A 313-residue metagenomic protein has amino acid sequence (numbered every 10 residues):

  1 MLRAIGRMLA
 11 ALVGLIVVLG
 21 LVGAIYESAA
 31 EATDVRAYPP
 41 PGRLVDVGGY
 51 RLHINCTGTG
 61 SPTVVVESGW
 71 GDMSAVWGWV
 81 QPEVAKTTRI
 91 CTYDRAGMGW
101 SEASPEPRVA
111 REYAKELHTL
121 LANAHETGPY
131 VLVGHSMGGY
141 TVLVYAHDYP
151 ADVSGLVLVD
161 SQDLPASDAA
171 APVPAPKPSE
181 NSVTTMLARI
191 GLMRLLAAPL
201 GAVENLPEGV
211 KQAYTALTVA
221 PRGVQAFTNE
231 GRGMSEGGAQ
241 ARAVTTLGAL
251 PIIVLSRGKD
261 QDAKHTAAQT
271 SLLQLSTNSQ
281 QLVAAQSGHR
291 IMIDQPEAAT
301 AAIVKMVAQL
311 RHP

Functional and structural regions predicted by a protein language model:
M1-P62, K86-T88, H125, A308-P313: Alpha/beta-hydrolase fold catalytic core
Y50, N55-W100: Conserved HGGG/HGGXW glycine-rich cap/lid loop of the alpha/beta-hydrolase fold
N55-T57, R95-V133, T141, Y149: Active-site loop/oxyanion-hole signature of alpha/beta-hydrolase fold enzymes
V65-G69, H135, R257: The conserved beta1-alpha1 loop
T127-A171: Conserved hydrolase catalytic core segment
L158-L195: A catalytic-pocket lid/entrance helix-loop region that shapes and gates access to the active site across common
L206-V283: Conserved serine/cysteine hydrolase catalytic core
T277-P313: Catalytic active-site module of serine/aspartate enzymes centered on a nucleophile-bearing elbow/loop
